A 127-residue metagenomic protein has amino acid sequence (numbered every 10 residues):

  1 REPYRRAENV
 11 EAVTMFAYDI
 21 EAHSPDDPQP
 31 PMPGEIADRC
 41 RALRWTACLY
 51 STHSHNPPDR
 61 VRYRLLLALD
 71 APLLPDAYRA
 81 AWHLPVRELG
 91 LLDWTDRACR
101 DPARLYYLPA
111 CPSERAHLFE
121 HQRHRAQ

Functional and structural regions predicted by a protein language model:
R1-Y63, L67-A80: Signature for HUH/AEP ssDNA processing cores
A71, P85-Q127: Catalytic "initiation/cleavage/transfer" segments centered on a nucleophilic residue and adjacent nucleic-acid-engaging
